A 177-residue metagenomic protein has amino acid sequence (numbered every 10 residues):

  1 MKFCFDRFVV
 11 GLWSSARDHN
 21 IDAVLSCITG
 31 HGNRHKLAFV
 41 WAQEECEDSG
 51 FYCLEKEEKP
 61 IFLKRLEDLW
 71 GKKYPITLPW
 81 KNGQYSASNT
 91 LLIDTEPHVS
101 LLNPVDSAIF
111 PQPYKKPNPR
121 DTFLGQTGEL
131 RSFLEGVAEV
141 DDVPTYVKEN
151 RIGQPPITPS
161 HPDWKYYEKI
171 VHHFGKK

Functional and structural regions predicted by a protein language model:
M1-C27, Q43: Substrate-recognition element of Asp-dependent hydrolases with the DxDx(T/V) motif
D22-K177: C-terminal cap/substrate-recognition subdomain and adjoining C-terminal extension of metal-dependent phosphatase-like
